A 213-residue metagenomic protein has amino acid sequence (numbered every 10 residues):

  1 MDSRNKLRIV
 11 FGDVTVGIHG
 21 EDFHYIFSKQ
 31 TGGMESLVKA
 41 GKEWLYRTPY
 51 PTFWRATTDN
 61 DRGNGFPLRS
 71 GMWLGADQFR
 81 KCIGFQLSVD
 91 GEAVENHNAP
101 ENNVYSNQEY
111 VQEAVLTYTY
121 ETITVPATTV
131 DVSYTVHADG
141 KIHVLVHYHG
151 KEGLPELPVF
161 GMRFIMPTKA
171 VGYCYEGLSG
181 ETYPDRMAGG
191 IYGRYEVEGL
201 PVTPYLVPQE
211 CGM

Functional and structural regions predicted by a protein language model:
M1-M213: Beta-strand/loop-rich accessory regions of lumenal/periplasmic or secreted enzymes, predominantly carbohydrate-active
